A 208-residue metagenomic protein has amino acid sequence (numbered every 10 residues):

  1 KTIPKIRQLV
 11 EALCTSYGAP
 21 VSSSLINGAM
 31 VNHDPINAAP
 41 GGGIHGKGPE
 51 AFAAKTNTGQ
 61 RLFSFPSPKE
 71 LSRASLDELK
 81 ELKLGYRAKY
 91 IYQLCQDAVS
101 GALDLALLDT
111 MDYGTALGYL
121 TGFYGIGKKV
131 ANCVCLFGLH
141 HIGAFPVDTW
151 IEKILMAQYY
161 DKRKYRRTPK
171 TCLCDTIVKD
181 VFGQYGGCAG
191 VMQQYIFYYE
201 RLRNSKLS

Functional and structural regions predicted by a protein language model:
K1-S208: HhH-family (HhH-GPD) DNA N-glycosylase catalytic core used in base-excision repair
